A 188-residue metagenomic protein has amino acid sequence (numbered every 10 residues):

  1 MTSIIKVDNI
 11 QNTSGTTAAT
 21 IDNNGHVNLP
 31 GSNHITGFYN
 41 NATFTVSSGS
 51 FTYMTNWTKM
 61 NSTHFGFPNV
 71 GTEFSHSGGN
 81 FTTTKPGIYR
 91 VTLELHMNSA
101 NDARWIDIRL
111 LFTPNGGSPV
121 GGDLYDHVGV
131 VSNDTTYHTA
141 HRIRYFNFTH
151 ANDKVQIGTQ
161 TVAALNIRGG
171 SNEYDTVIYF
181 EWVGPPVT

Functional and structural regions predicted by a protein language model:
T2-P30, T161-A163: Beta-strand-rich receptor-binding modules of extracellular spikes/adhesins
S14, F148-H150, E173: A generic beta-sheet turn/junction motif
G15, G116-G117: Residue-level signal for glycine
A18-T20, N80, Y145: Short, surface-exposed charged micro-motifs
N23-A103, F112, H127-V128, L165-T188: Terminal (often C-terminal
F74-S77, G117-A151: Glycine-rich strand-loop-strand elements at beta-sheet edges
G87-M97, H138-I143, N152-T161: Extracellular beta-strand-rich recognition modules
D107-L111, Q156: Beta-strand signatures of extracellular beta-sandwich domains
